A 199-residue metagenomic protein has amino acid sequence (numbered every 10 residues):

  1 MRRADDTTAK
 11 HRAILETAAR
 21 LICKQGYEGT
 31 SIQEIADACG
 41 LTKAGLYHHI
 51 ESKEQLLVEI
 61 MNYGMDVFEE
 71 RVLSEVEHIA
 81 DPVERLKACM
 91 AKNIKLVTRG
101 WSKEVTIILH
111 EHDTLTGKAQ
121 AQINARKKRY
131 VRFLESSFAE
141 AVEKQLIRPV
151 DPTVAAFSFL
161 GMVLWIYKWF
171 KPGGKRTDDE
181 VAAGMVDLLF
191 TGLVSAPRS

Functional and structural regions predicted by a protein language model:
M1, A88, K92-R99, R132-E143 (+2 more regions): C-terminal peripheral helix-coil segments that are non-catalytic and often amphipathic
R2, A13, T17, L21-Q55 (+1 more regions): Helix-turn-helix
K10, K53, I60, G64 (+7 more regions): Hydrophobic/aromatic residues within well-ordered alpha-helical segments
K24-E28, I79, G100-W101, K144: Short coil/turn segments at alpha/beta junctions that flank glycine-rich nucleotide-binding fingerprints
I50, L109-L115: Short helix-capping/turn signature of helix-turn-helix
E59, L73-K103, A156-F159, R198: Hydrophobic alpha-helical connector segments
D66-E70, R99, I107, G117-E143 (+2 more regions): Amphipathic alpha-helical packing segments from all-alpha helical-bundle domains
